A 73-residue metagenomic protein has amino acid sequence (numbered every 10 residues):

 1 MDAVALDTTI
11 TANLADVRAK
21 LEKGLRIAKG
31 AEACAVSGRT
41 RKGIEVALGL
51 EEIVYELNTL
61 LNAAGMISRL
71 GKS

Functional and structural regions predicted by a protein language model:
M1-C34, N62: N-terminal acidic leader/helix
A3, R69-S73: Alpha-helical linker/edge segments of TPR/alpha-solenoid repeat scaffolds and analogous pre-/post-domain helices
G30-L70: Short, charge-rich amphipathic interface segments used for partner binding and complex assembly
